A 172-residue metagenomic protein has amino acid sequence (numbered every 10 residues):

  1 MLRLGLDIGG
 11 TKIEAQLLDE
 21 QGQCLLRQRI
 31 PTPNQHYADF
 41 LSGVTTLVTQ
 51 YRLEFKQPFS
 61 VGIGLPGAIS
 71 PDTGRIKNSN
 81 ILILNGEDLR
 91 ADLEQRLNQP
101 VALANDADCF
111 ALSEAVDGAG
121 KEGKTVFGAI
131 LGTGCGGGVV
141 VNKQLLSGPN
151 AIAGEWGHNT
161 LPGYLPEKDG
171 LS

Functional and structural regions predicted by a protein language model:
L2-L4, Q16-L18, R27, H36-Y37 (+2 more regions): Glycine/GP-enriched mid-protein hinge/lid loop-to-helix segment characteristic of carbohydrate kinases
R3-L65: Conserved phosphate-binding loops in N-terminal lobes of ATP-dependent enzymes of the actin/Hsp70/sugar-kinase
G9, Q21, D72-T73, N142: Residue-level recognition of short loop/turn positions
T11, P66-I69, G132-G134: Short glycine-rich anion-binding loops that position phosphate/pyrophosphate groups of nucleotides and phosphorylated
E14, A68, C109, E155-H158: Residue-level recognition of specific faces of alpha-helices
E14, P71-T73, G137: Glycine/Thr-rich phosphate-binding loops of Rossmann-like dinucleotide-binding domains
A38, S42-T45, T49, Q57-V61 (+3 more regions): Glycine-rich phosphate-binding loop and adjoining helix at the ATP-binding site of ATP-dependent phosphoryl-transfer
